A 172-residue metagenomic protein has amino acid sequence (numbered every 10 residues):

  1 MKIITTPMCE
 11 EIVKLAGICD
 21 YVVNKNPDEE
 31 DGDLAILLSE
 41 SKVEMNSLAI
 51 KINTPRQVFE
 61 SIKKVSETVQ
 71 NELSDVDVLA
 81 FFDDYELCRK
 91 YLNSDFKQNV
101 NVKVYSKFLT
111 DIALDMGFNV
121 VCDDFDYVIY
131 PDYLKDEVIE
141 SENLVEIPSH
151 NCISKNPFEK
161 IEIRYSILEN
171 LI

Functional and structural regions predicted by a protein language model:
M1-I3: Extreme N-terminal starter segment of soluble prokaryotic enzymes
P7-E10, L15-P55, D84-I172: Binding-cleft/active-site segments that stabilize strongly anionic ligands or cofactors
S41-D75: Glycine/small-residue-rich loop that forms an oxyanion/phosphate-binding "nest" at active or ligand-binding sites
S74-L87: Mid-sequence helix-capping/hinge segment at a functional interface
